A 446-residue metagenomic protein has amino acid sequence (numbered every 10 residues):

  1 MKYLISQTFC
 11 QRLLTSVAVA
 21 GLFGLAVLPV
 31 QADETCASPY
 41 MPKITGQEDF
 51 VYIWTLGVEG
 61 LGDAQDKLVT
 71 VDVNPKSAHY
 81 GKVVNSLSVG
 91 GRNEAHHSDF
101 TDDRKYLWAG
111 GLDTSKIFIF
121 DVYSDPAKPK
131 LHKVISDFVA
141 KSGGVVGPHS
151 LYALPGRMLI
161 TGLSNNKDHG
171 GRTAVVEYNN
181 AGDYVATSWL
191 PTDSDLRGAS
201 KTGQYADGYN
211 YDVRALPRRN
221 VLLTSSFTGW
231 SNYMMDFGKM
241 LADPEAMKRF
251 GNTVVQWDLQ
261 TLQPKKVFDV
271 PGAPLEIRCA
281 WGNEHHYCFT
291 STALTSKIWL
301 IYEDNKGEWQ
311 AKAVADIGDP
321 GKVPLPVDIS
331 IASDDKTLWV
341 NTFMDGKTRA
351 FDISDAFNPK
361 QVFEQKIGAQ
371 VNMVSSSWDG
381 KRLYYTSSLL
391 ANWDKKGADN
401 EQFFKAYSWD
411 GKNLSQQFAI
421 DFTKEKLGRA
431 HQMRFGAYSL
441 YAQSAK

Functional and structural regions predicted by a protein language model:
T35-M41, D63, G90-D102, A140-R157 (+5 more regions): Beta-rich, blade/repeat-based domains predominating in secreted/periplasmic proteins but also intracellular
G46-D63, I160-T173, S225-R249, T386-F404: Short, conserved, GDST-rich strand-edge loop motifs in beta-rich repeat architectures
V71-H79, I119-P129, E177-V185, L259-T261 (+3 more regions): Short loop/turn segments immediately following beta-strands, especially the blade-tip and inter-blade linker loops
Y80-S150: Blade-loop segments of beta-propeller domains
V83-V89, H132-K141, A186-W189, S194-G203 (+4 more regions): A short beta-strand motif characteristic of beta-propeller blades
T101, G203-F351: Beta-propeller domains
V122-P217: Asp-box/WD-like beta-propeller blade repeats and closely related beta-sheet repeat scaffolds
C288, S296-I298, P320-F404: Loop/turn-rich, solvent-exposed surfaces of beta-rich toroidal or solenoidal domains
